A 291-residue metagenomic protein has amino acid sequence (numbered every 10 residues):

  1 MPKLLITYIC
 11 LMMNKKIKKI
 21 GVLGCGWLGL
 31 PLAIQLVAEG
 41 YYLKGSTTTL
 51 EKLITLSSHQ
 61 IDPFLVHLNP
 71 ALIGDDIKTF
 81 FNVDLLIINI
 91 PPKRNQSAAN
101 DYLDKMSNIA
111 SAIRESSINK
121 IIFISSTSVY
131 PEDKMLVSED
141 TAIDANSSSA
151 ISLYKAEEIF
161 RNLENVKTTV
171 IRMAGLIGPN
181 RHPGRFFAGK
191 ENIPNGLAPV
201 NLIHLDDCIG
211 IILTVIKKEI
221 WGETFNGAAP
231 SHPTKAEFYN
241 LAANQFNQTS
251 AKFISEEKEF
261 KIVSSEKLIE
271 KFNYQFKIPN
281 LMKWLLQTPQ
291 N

Functional and structural regions predicted by a protein language model:
I20-G24: Conserved N-terminal Rossmann-fold NAD(P)-binding element of oxidoreductases
G29-L30: N-terminal Rossmann-fold NAD(P) dinucleotide-binding loop
D62, V66-P70, T249-S250, E256-N291: C-terminal amphipathic/interface module of NAD(P)-dependent oxidoreductases and related NAD-binding regulators
K78-I122: NAD(P)-cofactor binding segment of oxidoreductase domains
N108-N146: Conserved Rossmann-fold NAD(P)-dependent oxidoreductase catalytic core, especially the SDR/UDP-sugar
A156-P179: Conserved beta-loop-beta element that borders a ligand/cofactor-binding pocket
M173, H182-R185, I193-I216: Substrate-positioning beta->alpha
I211-T214, K218-S265: Mid/C-terminal beta-alpha module of Rossmann-like enzyme folds, strongest in SDR-family dehydrogenases/epimerases
